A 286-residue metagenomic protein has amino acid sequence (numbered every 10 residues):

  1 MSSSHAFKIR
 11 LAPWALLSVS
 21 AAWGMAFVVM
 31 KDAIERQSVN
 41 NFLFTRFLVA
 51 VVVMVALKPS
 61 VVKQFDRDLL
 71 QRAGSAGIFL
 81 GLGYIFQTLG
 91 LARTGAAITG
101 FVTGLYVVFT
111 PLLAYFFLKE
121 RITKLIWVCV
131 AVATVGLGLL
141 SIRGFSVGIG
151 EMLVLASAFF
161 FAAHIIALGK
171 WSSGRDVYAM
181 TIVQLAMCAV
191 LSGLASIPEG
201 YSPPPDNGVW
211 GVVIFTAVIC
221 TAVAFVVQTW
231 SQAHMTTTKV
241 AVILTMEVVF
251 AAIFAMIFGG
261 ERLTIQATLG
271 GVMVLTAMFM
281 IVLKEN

Functional and structural regions predicted by a protein language model:
M1-S18, V51-A76, T88, R93 (+7 more regions): Membrane-interface interhelical linkers
S2-H5, W14, F47, L137 (+2 more regions): C-terminal-most transmembrane helix of multi-pass membrane proteins
A21-G24, V28, V55, G77 (+9 more regions): Hydrophobic/small/kink-forming positions within alpha-helical transmembrane segments of polytopic membrane proteins
A21-V51, G95-I98, A163-M187, Y201-S202 (+1 more regions): Juxtamembrane helix-loop-helix junctions in multi-pass membrane proteins
N41-V52, F79, T88-E120, I126-W127 (+2 more regions): Specific alpha-helical transmembrane segments that line the substrate/conduction pathway and gating interfaces
L43-T45, I85, T99-L105, L168-A189 (+1 more regions): Helix-helix packing/entry segments at the starts of transmembrane helices
M54, L80, L113, I122-S141 (+4 more regions): Hydrophobic transmembrane alpha-helices of multi-pass small-molecule transport proteins
D66-Q71, G100-T103, F116-G136, V147-E151 (+2 more regions): Loop-to-transmembrane alpha-helix entry segments
